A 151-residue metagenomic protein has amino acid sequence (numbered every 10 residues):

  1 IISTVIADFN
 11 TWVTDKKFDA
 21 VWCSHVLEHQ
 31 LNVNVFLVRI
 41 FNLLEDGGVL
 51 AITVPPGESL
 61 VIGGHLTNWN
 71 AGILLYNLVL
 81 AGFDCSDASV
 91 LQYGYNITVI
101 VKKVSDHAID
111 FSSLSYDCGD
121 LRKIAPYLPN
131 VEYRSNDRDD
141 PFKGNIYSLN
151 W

Functional and structural regions predicted by a protein language model:
I1-G63, N70-L78, K103: Conserved SAM-binding loop
A7, D84, I97: Residue-level signal for beta-strand positions within conserved beta-sheet cores that form or flank
T11-V13, Y93-N96: A short acidic, often aromatic-flanked loop/helix-cap motif at beta-alpha or helix-coil junctions that lines enzyme
V21-C23, C85, C118: Generic recognition of cysteine residues
I40, W69-I73, A88-S89, D106-H107 (+1 more regions): Short, low-complexity, polar/charged sequence segments that are solvent-exposed and flexible
E58-G63, G94-T98, A108: Short catalytic/ligand-binding loop motif for oxyanion handling, primarily in non-cytosolic enzymes, centered on
F83-G94: Conserved S-adenosyl-L-methionine
I97-W151: Flexible, glycine-/basic-rich loop-and-beta segments that form/coincide with the SAM-dependent methyltransferase
